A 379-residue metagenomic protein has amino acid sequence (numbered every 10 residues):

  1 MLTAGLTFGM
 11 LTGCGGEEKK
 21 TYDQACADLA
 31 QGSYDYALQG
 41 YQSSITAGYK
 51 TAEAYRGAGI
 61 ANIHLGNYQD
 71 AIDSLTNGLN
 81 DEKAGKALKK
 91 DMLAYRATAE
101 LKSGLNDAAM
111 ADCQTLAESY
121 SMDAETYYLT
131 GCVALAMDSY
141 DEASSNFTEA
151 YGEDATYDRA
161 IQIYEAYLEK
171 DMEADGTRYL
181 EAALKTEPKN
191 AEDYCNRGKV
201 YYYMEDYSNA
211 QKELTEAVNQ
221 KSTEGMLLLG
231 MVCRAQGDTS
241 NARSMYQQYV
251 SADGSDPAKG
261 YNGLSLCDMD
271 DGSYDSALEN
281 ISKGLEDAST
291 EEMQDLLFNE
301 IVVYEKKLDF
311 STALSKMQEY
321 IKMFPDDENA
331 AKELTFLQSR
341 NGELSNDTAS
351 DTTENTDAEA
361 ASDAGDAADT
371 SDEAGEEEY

Functional and structural regions predicted by a protein language model:
K19-A47, H64, T98, K102 (+3 more regions): Alpha-helical segment of the N-proximal tetratricopeptide repeat
K19-K20, E53, A87-D91, E125 (+7 more regions): Start-of-helix register in tetratricopeptide repeats
A30-Q31, H64-L65, K102, A136-M137 (+6 more regions): Register position in tetratricopeptide repeats
Y49, K83, A87, Y120-M122 (+6 more regions): Short coil turns that delineate tetratricopeptide repeat
G57, H64, D91-Y95, Y128-C132 (+6 more regions): Canonical tetratricopeptide repeat
